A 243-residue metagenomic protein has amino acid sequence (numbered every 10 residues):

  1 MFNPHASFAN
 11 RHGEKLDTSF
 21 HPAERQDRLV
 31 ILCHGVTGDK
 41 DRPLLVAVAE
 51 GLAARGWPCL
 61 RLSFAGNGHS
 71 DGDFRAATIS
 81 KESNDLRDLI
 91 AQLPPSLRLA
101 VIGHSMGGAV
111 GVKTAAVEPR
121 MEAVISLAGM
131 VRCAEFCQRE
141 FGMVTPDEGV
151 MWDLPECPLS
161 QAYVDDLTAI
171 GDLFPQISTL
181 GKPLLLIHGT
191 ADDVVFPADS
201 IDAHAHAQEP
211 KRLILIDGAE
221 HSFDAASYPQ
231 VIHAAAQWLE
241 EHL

Functional and structural regions predicted by a protein language model:
M1-R25: N-terminal cap/lid segment of alpha/beta-hydrolase-fold proteins
D27-G35: Short beta-strand element of the alpha/beta-hydrolase
V36-A49, A198: The serine-hydrolase catalytic nucleophile loop
T37, F64-H69, V131, E220: Alpha/beta-hydrolase active-site loop signature
K40-D41, N67-P94: Catalytic nucleophile-loop/oxyanion-hole region of alpha/beta-hydrolase and closely related hydrolase-like folds
A49-D71: Conserved alpha/beta-hydrolase
P94-S105: Alpha/beta-hydrolase fold nucleophile elbow
A100, A109, T114-L215, A219-L243: The alpha/beta-hydrolase serine catalytic core
